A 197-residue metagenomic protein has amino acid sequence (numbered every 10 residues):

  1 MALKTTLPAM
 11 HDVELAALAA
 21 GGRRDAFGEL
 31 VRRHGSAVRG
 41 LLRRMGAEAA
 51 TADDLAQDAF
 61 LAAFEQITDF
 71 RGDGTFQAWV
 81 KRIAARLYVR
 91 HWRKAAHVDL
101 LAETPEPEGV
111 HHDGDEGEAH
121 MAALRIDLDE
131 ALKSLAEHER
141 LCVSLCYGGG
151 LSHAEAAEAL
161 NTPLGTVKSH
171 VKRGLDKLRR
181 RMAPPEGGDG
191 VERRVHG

Functional and structural regions predicted by a protein language model:
A2-T6, A47, R140, E158-N161 (+1 more regions): C-terminal edge and immediately downstream basic/flexible tail or linker adjoining helix-turn-helix-like DNA-binding
L3, A20-E29, R39-D58: Short, charged helix-capping/linker segments at alpha-helix termini
P8-A9, R90, H97-L128, V195: Internal acidic/polar
E14-L18, D127-A136: Short amphipathic alpha-helical boundary/capping segments
A20-G21, G46-A47, Q57-T75, K94-A96 (+1 more regions): Sigma70-family region 2
V31-A49, Q66, L132, K177 (+1 more regions): Amphipathic, Lys/Arg- and hydrophobic-enriched alpha-helical face
T68-G72, R82-E103, M121, R179: Arg/Lys-rich amphipathic alpha helix in sigma70-family domain 2
E130-L141, L145, G149-T166, K177: Helix-turn-helix DNA-binding module
